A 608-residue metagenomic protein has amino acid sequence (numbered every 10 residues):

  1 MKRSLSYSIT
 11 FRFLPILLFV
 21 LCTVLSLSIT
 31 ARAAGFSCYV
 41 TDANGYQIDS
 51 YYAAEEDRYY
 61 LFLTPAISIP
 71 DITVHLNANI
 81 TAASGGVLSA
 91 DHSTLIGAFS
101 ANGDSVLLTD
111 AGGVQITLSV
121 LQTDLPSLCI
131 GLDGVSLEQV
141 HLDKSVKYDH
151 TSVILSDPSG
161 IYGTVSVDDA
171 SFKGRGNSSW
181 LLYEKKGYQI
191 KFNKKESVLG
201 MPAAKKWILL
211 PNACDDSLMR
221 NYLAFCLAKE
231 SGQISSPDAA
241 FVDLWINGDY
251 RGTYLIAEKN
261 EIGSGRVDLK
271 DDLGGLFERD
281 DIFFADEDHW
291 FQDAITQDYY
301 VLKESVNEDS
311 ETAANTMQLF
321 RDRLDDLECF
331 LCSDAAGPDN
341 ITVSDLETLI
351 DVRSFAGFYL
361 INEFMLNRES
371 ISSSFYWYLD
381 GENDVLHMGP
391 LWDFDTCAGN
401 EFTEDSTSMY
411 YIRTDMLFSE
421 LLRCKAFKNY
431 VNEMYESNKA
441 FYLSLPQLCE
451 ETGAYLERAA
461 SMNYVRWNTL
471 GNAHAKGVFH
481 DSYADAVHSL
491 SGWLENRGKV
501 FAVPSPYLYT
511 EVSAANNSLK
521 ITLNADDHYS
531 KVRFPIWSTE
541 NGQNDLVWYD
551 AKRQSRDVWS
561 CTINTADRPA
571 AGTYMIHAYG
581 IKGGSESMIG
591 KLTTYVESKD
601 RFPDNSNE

Functional and structural regions predicted by a protein language model:
V24-G35: Sec-dependent signal peptide cleavage junction
A34-S100, V114-S119: Predominantly extracytoplasmic/ectodomain segments of secreted and cell-surface proteins
P70-I72, N517-I521: Structural beta-strand segments of beta-rich domains
L88-L95, V547, R553-N564, A570: Aromatic sugar-binding surface patches on proteins that engage polysaccharides or sugar-phosphate polymers
T109, P535, M575-I581: Extracellular recognition modules
S179, K303-S372, Y378-Y509: Middle-to-C-terminal accessory/interaction subdomains
K191, K195-S197, P211, G232-P237 (+1 more regions): Internal "kinase-insert"/substrate-recognition segments embedded within catalytic cores of ATP-dependent enzymes
K531-W537: Beta-strand signatures of extracellular beta-sandwich domains
